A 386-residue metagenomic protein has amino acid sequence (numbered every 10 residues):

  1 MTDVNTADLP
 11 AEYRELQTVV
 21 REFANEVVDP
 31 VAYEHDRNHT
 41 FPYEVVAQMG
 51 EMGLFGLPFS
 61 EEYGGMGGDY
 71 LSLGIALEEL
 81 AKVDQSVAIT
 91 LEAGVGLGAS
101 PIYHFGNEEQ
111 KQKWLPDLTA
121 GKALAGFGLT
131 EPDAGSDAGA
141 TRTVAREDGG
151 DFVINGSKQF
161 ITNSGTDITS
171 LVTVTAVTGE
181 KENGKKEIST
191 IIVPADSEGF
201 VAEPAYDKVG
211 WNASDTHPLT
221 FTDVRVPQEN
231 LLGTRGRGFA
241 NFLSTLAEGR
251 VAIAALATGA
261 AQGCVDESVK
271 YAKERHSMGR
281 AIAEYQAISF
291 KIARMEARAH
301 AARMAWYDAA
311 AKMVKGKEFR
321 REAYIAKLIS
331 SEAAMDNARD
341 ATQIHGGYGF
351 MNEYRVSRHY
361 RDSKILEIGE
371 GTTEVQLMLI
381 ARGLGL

Functional and structural regions predicted by a protein language model:
M1-A93, F105-Q110, D117-K122, G135-D137 (+3 more regions): Alpha-helical interface subdomain recognition
G53, L77-A81, A176-V177, V193-E198 (+1 more regions): Short Ser/Thr-interspersed hydrophobic loop/turn segments at strand-loop and sheet-helix junctions that line or gate
L91, D133-S136, T162-D167, E180-E182 (+1 more regions): Short Gly/Pro-enriched turn/cap motifs at secondary-structure boundaries
A99-F105, F127, G139: Flexible, glycine-rich active-site loops centered on histidine and acidic residues that chelate a metal or position
G121-L129: A short, Trp-centered hydrophobic/proline-enriched beta-strand micro-motif
A140, D196-P227: Flexible, small-/acidic-enriched active-site or ligand-binding loops
N155-V201: A short core secondary-structure module
T222-A240: Long, acidic (Asp/Glu-rich), low-complexity accessory segments flanking structured domains
